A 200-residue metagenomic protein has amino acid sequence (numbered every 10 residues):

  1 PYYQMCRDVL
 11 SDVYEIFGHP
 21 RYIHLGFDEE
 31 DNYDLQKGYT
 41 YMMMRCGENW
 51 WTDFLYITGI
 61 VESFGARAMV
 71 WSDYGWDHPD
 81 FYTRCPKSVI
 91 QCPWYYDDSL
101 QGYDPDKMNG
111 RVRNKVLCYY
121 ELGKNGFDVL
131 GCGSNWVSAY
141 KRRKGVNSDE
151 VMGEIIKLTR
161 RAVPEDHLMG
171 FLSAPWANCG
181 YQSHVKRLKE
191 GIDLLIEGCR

Functional and structural regions predicted by a protein language model:
Y2-E29, Y33, T40-R200: Substrate-binding groove of N-acetylhexosamine-processing glycoside hydrolases
